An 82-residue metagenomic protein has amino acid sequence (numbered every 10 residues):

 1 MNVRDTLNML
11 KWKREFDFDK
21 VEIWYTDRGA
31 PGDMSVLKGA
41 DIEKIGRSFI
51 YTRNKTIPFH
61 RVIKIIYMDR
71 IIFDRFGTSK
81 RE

Functional and structural regions predicted by a protein language model:
M1-T56: N-terminal recruitment modules of adaptor/scaffold proteins
F49-E82: Short, compact, well-ordered microdomains
